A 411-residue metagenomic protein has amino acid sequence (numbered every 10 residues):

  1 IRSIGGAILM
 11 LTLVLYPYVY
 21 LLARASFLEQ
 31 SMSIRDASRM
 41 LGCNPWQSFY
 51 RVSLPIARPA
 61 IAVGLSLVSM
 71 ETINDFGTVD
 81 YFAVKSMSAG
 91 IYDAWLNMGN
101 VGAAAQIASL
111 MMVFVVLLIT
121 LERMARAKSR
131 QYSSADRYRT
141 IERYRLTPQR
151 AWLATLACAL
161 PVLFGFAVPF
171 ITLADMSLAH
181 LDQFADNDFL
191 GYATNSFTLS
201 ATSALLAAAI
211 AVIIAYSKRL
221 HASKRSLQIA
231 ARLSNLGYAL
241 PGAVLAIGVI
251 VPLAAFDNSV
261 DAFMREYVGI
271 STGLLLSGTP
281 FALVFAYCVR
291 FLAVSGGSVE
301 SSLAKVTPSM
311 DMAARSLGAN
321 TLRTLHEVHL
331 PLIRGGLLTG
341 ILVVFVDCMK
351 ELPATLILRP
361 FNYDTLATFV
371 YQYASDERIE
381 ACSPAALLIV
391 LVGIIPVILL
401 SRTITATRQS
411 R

Functional and structural regions predicted by a protein language model:
I1, W46, Y50, D93-G102 (+6 more regions): Periplasmic/extracellular loop-to-transmembrane helix junction in inner-membrane transport proteins
I1-L11, W46-Q47, V79-K85, R139-R143 (+5 more regions): Membrane-interfacial helix termini and adjacent extracytoplasmic/periplasmic loops of multi-pass transporters
R2, F76-V116, T147-A151, M176-D188 (+2 more regions): Interhelical loop and adjacent transmembrane-helix boundary motif in polytopic membrane transport permeases
L13-S31, C43-N74, L156-L163, L236 (+5 more regions): Transmembrane alpha-helices
P17, L21-R35, R39, W46 (+9 more regions): C-terminal transmembrane helix and the adjacent membrane-cytosol boundary/short C-terminal tail of inner/organellar
R35, F49, P148-A157, I214-L253 (+2 more regions): Cytoplasmic-entry segments and transmembrane alpha-helices of multi-pass inner-membrane transporters
T78-K85, D136, L160-F197, L205 (+2 more regions): Short membrane-interfacial helix/loop motifs at transmembrane-helix boundaries
M111-V115, T120-A125, N187-L220, I229 (+1 more regions): Transmembrane alpha-helix signature in integral membrane proteins
